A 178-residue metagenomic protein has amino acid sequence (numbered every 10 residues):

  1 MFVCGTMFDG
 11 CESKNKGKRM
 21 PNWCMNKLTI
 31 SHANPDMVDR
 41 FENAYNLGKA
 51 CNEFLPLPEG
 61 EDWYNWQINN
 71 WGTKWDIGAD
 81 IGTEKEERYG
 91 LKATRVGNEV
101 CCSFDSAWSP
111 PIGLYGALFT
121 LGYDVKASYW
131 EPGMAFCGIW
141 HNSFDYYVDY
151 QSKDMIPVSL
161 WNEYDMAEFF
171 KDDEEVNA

Functional and structural regions predicted by a protein language model:
M1-R19, E175: Short, Lys/Arg-enriched N-terminal segments with co-localized hydrophobic residues within the first ~10-30 amino acids
R19-A178: Long, contiguous binding/interaction regions
